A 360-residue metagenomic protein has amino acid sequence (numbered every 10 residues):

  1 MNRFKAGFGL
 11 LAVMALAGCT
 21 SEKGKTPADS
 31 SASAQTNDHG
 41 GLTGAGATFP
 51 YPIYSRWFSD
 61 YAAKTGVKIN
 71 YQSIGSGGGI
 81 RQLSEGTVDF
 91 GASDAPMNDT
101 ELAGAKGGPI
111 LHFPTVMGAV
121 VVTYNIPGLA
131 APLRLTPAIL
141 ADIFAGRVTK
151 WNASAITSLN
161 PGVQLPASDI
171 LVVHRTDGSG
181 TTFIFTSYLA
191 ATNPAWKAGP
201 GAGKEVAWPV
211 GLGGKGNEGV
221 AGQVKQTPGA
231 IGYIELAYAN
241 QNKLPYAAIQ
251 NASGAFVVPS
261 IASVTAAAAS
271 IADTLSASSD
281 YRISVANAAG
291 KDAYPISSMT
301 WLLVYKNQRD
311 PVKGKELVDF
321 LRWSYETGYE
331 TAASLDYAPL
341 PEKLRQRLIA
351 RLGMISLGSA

Functional and structural regions predicted by a protein language model:
M1-F8: Bacterial N-terminal signal peptides that target proteins for export
G9-V13: Hydrophobic helical h-region of N-terminal Sec-dependent signal peptides in bacterial secretory/periplasmic proteins
C19-A360: Flexible loop/hinge segments at secondary-structure junctions
